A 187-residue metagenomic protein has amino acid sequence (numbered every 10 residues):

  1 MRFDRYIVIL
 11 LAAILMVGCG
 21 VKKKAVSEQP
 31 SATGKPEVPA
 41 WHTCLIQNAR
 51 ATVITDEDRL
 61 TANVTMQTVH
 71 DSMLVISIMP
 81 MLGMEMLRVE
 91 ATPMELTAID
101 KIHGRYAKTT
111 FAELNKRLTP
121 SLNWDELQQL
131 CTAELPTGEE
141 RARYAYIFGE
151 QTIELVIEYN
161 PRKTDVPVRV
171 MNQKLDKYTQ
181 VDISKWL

Functional and structural regions predicted by a protein language model:
M1-I7: Bacterial N-terminal signal peptides that target proteins for export
I14-G18: C-terminal motif of bacterial Sec signal peptides marking the signal peptidase cleavage site
C19-T65, T179, S184-L187: N-terminal leader/targeting segments and the immediate start of mature chains
G20-K22, G138-L187: Non-transmembrane domains of secretory- and envelope-associated proteins
T33, T52-N63, T68-M73, M79 (+4 more regions): A general "mature secreted/periplasmic domain" signal
C44-N48, R59-V64, S77, V89-P93 (+2 more regions): Extended beta-sheet lipid-handling architectures
M73-D125: An acidic-aromatic
S121-E140: Charged, gly/pro-rich active-site loop segments
